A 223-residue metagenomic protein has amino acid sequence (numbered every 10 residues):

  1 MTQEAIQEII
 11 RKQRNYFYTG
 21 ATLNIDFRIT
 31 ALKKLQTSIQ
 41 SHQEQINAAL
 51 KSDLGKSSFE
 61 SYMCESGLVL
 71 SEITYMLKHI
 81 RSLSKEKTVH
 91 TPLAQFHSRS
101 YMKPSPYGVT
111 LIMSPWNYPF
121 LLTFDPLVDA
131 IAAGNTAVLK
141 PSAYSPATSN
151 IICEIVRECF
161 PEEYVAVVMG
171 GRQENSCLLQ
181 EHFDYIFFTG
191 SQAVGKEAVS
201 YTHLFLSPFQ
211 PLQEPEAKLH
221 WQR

Functional and structural regions predicted by a protein language model:
M1-Y101: N-terminal Rossmann-like NAD(P)+-binding subdomain of aldehyde/semialdehyde dehydrogenases
L93-R223: Rossmann-like NAD(P) dinucleotide-binding subdomain of oxidoreductase/dehydrogenase enzymes
